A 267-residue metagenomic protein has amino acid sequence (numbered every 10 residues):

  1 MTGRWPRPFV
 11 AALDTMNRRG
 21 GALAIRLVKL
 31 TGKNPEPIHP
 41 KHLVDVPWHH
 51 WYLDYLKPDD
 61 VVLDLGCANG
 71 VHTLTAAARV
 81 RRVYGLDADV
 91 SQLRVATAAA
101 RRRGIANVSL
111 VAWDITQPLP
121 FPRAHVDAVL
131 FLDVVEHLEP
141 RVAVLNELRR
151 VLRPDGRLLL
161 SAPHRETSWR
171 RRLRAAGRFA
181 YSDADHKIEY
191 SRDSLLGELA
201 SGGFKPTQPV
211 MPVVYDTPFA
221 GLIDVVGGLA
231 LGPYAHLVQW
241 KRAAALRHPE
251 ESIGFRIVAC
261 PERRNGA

Functional and structural regions predicted by a protein language model:
M1-P122, A128-L132, L145, V210-P212 (+1 more regions): Conserved N-terminal segment of class I S-adenosyl-L-methionine
T116, P206-A235: Conserved catalytic loop of SAM-dependent methyltransferase domains
D133-H137: A short His-aromatic
V142-R157: A short glycine-rich, Lys/Arg-flanked "PGG" loop and its adjoining helix->strand segment in the class I
L160-A162: Acidic carboxylate diad motif detector
H164-H186: Short, glycine-/aromatic-enriched active-site segment of Class I SAM-dependent methyltransferases
K187-G202: Short alpha-helix
I253-A267: C-terminal lobe and adjacent flexible extensions of AdoMet/dcAdoMet transferase-like proteins
